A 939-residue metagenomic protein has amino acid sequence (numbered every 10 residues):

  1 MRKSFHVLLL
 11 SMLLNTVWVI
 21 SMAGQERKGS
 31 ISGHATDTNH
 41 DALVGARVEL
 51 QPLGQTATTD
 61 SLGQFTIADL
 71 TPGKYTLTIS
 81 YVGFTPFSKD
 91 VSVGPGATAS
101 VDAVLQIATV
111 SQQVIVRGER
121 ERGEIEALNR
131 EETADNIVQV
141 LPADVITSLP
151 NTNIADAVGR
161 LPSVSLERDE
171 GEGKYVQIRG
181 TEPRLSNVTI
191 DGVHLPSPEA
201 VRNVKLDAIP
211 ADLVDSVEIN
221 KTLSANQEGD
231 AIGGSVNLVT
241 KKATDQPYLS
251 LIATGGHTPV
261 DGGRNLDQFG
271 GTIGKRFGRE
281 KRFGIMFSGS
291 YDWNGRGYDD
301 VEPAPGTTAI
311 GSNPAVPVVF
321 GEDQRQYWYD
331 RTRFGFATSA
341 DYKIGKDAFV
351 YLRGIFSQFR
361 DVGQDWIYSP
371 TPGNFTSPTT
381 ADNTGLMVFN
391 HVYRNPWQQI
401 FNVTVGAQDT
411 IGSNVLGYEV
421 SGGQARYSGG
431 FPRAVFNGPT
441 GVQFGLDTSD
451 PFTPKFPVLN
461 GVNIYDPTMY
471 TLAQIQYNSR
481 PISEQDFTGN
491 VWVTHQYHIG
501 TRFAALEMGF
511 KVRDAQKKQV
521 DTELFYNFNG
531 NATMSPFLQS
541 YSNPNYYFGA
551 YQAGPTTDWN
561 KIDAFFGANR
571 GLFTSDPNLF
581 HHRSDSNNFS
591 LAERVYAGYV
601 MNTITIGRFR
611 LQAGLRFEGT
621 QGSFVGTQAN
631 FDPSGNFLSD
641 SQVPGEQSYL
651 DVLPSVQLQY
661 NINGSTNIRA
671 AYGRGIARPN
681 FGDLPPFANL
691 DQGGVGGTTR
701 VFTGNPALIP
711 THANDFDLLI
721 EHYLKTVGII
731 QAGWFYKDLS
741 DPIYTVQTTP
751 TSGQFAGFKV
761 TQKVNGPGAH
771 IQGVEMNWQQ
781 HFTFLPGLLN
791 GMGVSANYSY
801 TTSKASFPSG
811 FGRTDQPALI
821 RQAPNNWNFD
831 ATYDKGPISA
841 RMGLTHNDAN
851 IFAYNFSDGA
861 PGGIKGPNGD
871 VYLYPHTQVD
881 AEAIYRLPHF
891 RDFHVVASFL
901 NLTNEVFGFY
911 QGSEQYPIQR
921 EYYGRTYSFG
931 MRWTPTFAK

Functional and structural regions predicted by a protein language model:
S21-E124: Periplasm-facing N-terminal accessory domains of Gram-negative outer-membrane beta-barrel systems
T85, P95-S100, Q112-Q177, P183-R184 (+3 more regions): Periplasmic N-terminal accessory/gating domains of Gram-negative outer-membrane beta-barrel systems
L161-P162, L195, A208-I252, P786: A beta-strand signature from Gram-negative outer-membrane beta-barrel systems, especially the internal plug domain
Q227, A243-Y248, G278-F283, D347 (+11 more regions): Short loop/turn motifs that connect adjacent beta-strands in outer-membrane beta-barrel proteins
G262-P370, V388, N395-G406, P654-Q657: Transmembrane beta-barrel wall of Gram-negative outer-membrane proteins
D382-N402, R583-R594, Q647, I676-Q731 (+5 more regions): Outer-membrane beta-barrel signature, preferentially recognizing the C-terminal barrel domain of Gram-negative
I475-I482, N490-T494, A504-L506, V656 (+4 more regions): Conserved C-terminal beta-signal and adjacent last beta-strands/turns of outer-membrane beta-barrel proteins
F735-L739, T748-P750, F755-F856: Gram-negative outer-membrane beta-barrel transporters
